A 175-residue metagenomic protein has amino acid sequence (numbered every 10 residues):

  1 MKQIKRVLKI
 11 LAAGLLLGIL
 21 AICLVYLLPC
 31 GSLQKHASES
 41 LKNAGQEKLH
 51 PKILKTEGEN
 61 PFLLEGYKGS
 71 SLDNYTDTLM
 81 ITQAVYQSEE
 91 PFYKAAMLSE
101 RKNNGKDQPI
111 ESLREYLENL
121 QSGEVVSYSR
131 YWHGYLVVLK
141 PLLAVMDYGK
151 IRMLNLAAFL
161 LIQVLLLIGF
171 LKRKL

Functional and structural regions predicted by a protein language model:
M1-S38: Hydrophobic secretory-pathway targeting helix
A21, V25, P29, L139 (+2 more regions): Membrane-water interface at transmembrane helix exits
E39-T56: Short extracytoplasmic/periplasmic juxtamembrane "stem" segments immediately C-terminal to an N-terminal membrane anchor
L54-Y128: Interfacial juxtamembrane loops and adjacent helix segments that form the catalytic/substrate-binding surfaces
G123-V126, Y131-K140: Transmembrane catalytic cores of multi-pass membrane glycosyltransferases and polysaccharide-assembly enzymes
S129-H133, M153-L161: Short hydrophobic alpha-helical membrane-embedded segments
V138-N155: Juxtamembrane segments of multi-pass membrane glycosylation machinery that transfer sugars from lipid-linked donors
A157-L175: Transmembrane-helix motifs of polytopic, lipid-linked glycan transferases
